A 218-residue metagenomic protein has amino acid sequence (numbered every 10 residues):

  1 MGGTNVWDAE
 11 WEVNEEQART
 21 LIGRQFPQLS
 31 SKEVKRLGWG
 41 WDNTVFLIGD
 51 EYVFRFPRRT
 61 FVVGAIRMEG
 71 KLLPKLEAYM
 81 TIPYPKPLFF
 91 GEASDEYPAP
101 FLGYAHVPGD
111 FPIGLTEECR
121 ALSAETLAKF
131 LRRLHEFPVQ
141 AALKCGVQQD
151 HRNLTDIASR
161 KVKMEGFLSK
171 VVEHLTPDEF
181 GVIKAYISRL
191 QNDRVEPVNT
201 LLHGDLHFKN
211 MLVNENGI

Functional and structural regions predicted by a protein language model:
M1-P27: Juxta-kinase regulatory segment immediately upstream of eukaryotic protein kinase catalytic domains
N5-W11, Q28-P177, G181, Q191-V198: ATP-binding pocket architecture of kinase catalytic cores
I187-S188: Conserved signal-transmission helix
V198-N199, N214: Major-groove DNA-contacting interfaces characterized by cationic-aromatic clusters
L201-H203: Catalytic-loop of the protein kinase fold
L206: Hydrophobic HxD+1 residue recognition
N210-I218: Conserved protein kinase catalytic/activation segment
